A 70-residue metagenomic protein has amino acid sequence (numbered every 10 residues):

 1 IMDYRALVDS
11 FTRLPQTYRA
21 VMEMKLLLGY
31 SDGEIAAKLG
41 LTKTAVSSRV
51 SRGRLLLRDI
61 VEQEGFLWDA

Functional and structural regions predicted by a protein language model:
I1-T12: Acidic, proline/glycine-rich intrinsically disordered inter-domain spacer in sigma factors
F11-R19: Short helix-coil-helix linker/hinge
V21-K25: A short pre-motif secondary-structure segment
D32: Helix-turn-helix DNA-binding elements, focusing on the entry/boundary residues of the two helices that contact DNA
I35-A36: Short alpha-helical "recognition helix" segments of helix-turn-helix
L39-Q63: DNA-recognition helix of helix-turn-helix
E62-A70: Short, basic, alpha-helical segments at the C-terminal edge of helix-turn-helix-like DNA-binding modules
